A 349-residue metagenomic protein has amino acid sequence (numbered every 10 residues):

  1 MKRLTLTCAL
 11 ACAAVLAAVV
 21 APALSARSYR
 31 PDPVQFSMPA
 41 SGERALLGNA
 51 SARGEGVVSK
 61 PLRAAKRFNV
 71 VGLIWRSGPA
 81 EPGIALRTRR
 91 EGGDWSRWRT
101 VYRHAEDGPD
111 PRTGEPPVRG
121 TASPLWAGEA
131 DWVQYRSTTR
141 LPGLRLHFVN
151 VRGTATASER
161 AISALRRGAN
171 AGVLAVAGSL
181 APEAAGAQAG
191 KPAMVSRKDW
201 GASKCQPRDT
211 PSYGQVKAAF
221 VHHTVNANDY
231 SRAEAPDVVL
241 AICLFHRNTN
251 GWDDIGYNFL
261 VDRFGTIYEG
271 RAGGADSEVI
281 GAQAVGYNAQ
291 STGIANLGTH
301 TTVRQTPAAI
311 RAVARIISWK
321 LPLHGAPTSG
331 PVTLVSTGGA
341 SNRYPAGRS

Functional and structural regions predicted by a protein language model:
M1-S25: Secretory targeting and sorting signals
A26-R67, R76-G78, P82-V149: Beta-sandwich interaction modules
A64-A65, W126-G128, T210-Q215, N250-D253 (+4 more regions): Extracellular/periplasmic catalytic domains that process cell-envelope and extracellular macromolecules
A65-K66, E81-P82, E91, S231-N250 (+2 more regions): Long, well-ordered alpha-helical scaffolding segments within enzyme catalytic domains, especially pronounced
R67-G72, E129-Q134, T138-D199, K204: Exposed low-complexity, polar/acidic, P/S/T/G-rich flexible segments that act as propeptides, protease-susceptible
F68-V70, E81-G83, A130-W132, G143 (+4 more regions): Extracellular structured ligand-interaction cores
I74, M194, K198-D276: Short, conserved "active-site rim" segments that organize catalytic pockets and cofactor/ligand binding
